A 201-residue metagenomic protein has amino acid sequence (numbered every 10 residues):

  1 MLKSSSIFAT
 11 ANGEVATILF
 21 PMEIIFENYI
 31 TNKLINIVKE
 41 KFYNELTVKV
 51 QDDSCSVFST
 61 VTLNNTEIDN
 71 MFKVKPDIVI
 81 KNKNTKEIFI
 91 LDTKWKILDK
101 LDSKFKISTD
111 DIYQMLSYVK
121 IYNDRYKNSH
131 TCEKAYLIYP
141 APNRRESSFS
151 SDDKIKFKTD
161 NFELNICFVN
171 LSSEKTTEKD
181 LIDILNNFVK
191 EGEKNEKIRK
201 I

Functional and structural regions predicted by a protein language model:
M1-T17: Residue(s) in the substrate-gating loop at a strand-loop-helix junction that position the organic substrate next
E14-I201: Catalytic core segments in nucleotide and nucleic-acid processing enzymes
